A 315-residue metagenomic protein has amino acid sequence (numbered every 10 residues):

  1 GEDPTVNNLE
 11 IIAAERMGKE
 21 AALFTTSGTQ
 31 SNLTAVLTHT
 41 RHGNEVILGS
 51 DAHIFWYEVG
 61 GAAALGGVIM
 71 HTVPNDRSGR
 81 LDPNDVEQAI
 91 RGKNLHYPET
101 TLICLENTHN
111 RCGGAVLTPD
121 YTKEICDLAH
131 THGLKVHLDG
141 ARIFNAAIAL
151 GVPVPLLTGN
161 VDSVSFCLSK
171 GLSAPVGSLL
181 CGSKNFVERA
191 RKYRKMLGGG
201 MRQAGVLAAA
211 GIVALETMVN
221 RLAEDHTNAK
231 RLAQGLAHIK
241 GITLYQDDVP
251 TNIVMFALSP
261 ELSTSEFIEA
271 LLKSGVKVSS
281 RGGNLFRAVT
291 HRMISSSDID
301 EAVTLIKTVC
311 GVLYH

Functional and structural regions predicted by a protein language model:
G1-Q246, T251-S259, T264-S274, S279-I294 (+2 more regions): Conserved PLP-enzyme active-site core in the AAT-like
